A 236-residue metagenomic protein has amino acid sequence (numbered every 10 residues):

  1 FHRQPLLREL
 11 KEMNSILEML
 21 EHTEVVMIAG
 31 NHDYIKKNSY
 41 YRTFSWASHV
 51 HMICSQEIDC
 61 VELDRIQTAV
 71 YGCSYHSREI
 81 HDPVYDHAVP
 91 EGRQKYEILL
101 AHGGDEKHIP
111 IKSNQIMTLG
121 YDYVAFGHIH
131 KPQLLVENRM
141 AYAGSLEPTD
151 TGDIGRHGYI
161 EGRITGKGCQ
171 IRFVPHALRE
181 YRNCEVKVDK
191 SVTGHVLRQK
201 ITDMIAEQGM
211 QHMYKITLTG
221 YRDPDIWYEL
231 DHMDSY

Functional and structural regions predicted by a protein language model:
F1-P5, V188-S191: Short, glycine-rich nucleotide/cofactor-binding loops
R3-R163: His/Asp/Glu-rich metal-coordinating catalytic cores of metallo-dependent phosphodiesterases/hydrolases acting on
T165-K167: Short loop segments at secondary-structure junctions
C169-Y236: Accessory, non-catalytic peripheral segments of nucleic-acid enzymes
